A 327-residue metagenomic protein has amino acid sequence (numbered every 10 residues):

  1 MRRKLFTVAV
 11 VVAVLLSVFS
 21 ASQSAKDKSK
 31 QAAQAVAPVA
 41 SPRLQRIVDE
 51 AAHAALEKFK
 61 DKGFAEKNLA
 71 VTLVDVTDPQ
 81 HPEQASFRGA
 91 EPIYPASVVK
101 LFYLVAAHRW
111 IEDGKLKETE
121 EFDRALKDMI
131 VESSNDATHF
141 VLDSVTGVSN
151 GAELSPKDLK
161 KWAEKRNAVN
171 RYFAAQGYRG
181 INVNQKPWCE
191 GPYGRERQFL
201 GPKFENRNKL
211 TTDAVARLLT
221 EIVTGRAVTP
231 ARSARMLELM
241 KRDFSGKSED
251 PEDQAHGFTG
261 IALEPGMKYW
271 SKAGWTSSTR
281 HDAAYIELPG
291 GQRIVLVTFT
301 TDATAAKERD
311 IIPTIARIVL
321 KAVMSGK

Functional and structural regions predicted by a protein language model:
M1-A9: Bacterial N-terminal signal peptides that target proteins for export
A9-S17: Bacterial N-terminal signal peptides
K26-A55, G63-A65, R207, A216-K327: Structured C-terminal helix/loop/strand segments within mature extracytoplasmic catalytic/sensor domains
V39-A54, E66, E121-L200, N208-D213: Active-site-adjacent helix/loop patches that line small-molecule binding or acyl-intermediate pockets
F64-I93, H108, E112: Short, conserved catalytic-motif segment at the N-terminal edge
Y94-L116, M129, L296: Active-site SXXK
V105-D113, D143, R217-T224, K321: Short glycine/serine- and small hydrophobic-enriched flexible loop segments
R109-K127, T138, T229-S233: Short, well-structured active-site flanking segments
